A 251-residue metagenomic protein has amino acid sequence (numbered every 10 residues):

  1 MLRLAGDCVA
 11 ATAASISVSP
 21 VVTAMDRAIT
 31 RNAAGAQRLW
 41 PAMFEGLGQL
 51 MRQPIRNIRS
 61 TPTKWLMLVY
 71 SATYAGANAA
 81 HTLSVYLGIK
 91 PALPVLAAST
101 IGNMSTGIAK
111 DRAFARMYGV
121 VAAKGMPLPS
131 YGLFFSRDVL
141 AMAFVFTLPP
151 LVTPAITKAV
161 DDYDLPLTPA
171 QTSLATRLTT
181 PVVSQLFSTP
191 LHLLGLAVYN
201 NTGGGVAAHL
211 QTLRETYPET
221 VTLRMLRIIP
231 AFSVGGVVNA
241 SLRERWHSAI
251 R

Functional and structural regions predicted by a protein language model:
M1-T180, S184, T189-R251: Glycine-rich, hydrophobic membrane-spanning regions of integral membrane proteins that mediate transport
